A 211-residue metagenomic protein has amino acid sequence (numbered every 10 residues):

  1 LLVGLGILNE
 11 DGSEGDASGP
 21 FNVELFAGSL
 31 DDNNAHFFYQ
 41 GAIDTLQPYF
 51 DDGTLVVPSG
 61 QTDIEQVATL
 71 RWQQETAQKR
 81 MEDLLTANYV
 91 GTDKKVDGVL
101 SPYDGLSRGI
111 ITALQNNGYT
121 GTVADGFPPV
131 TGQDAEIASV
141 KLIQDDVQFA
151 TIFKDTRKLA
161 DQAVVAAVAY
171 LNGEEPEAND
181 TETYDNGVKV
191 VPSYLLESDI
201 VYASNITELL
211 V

Functional and structural regions predicted by a protein language model:
L1-V211: A residue-level marker of the well-folded mature domains of exported/periplasmic proteins
